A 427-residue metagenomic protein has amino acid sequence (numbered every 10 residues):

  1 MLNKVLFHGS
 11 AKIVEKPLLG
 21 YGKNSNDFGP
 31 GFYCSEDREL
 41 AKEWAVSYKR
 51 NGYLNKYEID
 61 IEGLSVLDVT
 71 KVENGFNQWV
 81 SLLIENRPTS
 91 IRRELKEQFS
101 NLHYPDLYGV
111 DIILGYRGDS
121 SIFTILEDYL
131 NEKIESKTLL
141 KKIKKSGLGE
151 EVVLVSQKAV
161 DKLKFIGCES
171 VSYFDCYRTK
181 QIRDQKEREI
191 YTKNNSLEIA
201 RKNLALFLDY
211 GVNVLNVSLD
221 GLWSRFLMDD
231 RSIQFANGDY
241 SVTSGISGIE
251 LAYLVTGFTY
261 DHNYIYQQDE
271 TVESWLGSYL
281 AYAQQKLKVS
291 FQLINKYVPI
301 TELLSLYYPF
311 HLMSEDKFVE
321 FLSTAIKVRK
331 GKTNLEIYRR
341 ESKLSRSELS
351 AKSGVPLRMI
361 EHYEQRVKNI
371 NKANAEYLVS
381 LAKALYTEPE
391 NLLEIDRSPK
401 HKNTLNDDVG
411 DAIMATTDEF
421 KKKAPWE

Functional and structural regions predicted by a protein language model:
M1-F28, V46-S47, N55, D184-K186: ADP-ribose/NAD+-binding catalytic cleft of ART/PARP-like enzymes
L2, N26-D27, S47-R50, I61-E189: Conserved NAD+-utilizing ADP-ribose enzyme module
G221, Y386-K402: Short C-terminal boundary/hinge segments that cap the last helix of small helical domains
F226, K343-Y363: Short alpha-helical DNA-recognition segment
G238-S241, G354-K372, I395-R397: Recognition helix of helix-turn-helix/homeodomain-like DNA-binding domains that insert into the DNA major groove
L251-T259, N374-N391: DNA major-groove recognition helix of helix-turn-helix/homeodomain DNA-binding modules
F321-K343: A short, Lys/Arg-rich alpha-helix, primarily the initiator
K400-E427: Interfacial/linker helices and their anchor residues that mediate assembly or domain coupling
